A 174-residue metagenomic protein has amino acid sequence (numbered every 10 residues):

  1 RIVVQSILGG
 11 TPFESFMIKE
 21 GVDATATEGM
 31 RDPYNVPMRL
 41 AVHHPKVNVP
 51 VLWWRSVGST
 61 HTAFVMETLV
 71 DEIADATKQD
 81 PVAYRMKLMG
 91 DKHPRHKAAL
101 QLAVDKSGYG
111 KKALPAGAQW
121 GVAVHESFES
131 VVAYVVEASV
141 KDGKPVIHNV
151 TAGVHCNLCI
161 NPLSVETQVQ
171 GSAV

Functional and structural regions predicted by a protein language model:
R1-S59, A113-V174: Gly/Pro-rich active-site capping loops and adjacent beta-alpha segments that organize cofactor/substrate pockets
V47-K106: N-terminal leader/propeptide and maturation segments of large enzyme subunits in energy/redox metabolism and hydrolases
L102-G108, E166-V169: Juxtamembrane/interface motifs at transmembrane-helix termini
